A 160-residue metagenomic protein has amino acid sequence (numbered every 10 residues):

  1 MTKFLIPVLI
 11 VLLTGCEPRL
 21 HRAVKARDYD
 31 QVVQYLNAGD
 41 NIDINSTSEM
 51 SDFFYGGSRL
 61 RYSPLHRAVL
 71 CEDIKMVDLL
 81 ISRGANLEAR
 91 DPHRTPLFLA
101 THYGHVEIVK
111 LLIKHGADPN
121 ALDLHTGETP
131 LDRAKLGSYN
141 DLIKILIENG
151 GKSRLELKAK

Functional and structural regions predicted by a protein language model:
F4-L12: Sec-dependent N-terminal signal peptides
G15-R22, H115, K135-K160: Ankyrin-repeat-protein effector appendages
E17-R22, N45-P64, R90-P96, L122-T129 (+1 more regions): Ankyrin-repeat boundary/"N-cap" motif
Q31, K75-M76, E107-I108, D141-L142: Conserved ankyrin/ankyrin-like repeat signature
I42-I44, L87, P119, S153: Ankyrin-repeat inter-repeat connecting loop/turn
